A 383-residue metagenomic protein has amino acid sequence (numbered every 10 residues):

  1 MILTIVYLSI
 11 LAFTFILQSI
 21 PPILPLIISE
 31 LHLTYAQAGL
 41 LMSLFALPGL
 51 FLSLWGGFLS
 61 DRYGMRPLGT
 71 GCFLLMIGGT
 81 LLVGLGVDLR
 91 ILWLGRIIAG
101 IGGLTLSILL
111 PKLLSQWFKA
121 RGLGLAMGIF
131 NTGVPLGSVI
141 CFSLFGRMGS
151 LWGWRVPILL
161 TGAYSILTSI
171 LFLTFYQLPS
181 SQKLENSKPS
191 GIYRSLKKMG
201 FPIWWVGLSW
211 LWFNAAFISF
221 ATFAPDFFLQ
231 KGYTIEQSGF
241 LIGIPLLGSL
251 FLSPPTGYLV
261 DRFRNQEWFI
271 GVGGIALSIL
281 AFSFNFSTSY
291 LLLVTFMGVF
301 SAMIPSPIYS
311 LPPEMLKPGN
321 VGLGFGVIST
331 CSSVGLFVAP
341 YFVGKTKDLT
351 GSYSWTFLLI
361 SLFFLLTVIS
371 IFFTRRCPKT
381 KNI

Functional and structural regions predicted by a protein language model:
I20-P21, P202-I244, L250: Extracytoplasmic gate region of multi-pass secondary transporters
H32, G64, L85-R90, G102 (+2 more regions): Helix-breaking motifs and short loop linkers at transmembrane-helix boundaries and internal kinks in secondary membrane
L52-G64, L252-R264: Helix-to-loop junctions at the C-terminal end of transmembrane segments in multipass secondary transporters
R62-C72, D261-G274: Cytoplasmic membrane-interface "Motif A"-like loop-to-helix N-cap segments of 12-TM Major Facilitator Superfamily
G95-G133: Cytoplasmic helix-loop-helix junction between adjacent transmembrane helices in 12-TM secondary transporters
I129-Y176: Helix-loop-helix hairpin linking two adjacent transmembrane segments in secondary transporters
Q177-V206: Juxtamembrane intracellular "pre-TM" segments in multi-pass secondary transporters
Q266-L311: C-terminal transmembrane helical hairpin of 12-TM major facilitator-type secondary transporters
